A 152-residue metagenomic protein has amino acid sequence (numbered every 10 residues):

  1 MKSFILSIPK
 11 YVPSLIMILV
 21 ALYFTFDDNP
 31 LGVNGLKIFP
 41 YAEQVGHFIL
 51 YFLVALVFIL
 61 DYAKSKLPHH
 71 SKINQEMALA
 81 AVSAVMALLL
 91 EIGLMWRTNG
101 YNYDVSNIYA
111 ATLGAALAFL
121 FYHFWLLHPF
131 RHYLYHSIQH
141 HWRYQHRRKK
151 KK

Functional and structural regions predicted by a protein language model:
M1-K152: Bulky hydrophobic segments
